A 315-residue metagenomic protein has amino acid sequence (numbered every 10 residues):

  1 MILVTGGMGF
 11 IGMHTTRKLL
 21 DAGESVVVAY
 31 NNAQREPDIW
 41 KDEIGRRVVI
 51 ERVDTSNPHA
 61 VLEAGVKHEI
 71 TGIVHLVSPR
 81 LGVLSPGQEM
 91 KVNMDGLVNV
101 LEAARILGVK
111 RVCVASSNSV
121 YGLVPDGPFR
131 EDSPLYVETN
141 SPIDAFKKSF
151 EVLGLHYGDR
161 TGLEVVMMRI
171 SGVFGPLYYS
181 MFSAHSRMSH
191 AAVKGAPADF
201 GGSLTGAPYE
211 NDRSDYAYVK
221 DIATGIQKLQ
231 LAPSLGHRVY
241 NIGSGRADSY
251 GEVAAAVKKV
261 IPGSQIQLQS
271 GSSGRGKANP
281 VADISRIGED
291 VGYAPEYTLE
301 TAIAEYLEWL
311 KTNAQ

Functional and structural regions predicted by a protein language model:
I2-A22: N-terminal Rossmann NAD(P)H-binding glycine-rich loop of SDR-like oxidoreductase domains
E36, V219, G251, S272-A294 (+2 more regions): Conserved C-terminal active-site "lid" loop/helix of NAD(P)H-dependent oxidoreductases that clamps the redox cofactor
R52-V92: NAD(P)H-binding glycine-rich loop region in Rossmannoid oxidoreductase-like domains and their noncatalytic homologs
H75, V98-S141: Conserved Rossmann-fold NAD(P)-dependent oxidoreductase catalytic core, especially the SDR/UDP-sugar
L81-V83, A115-P128, P142-K148, V173-L177: Conserved catalytic-site region of short-chain dehydrogenase/reductase
L155-D215, V219-Q227, A256-K258: NAD(P)-dependent short-chain dehydrogenase/reductase
S203-Y209, H237-Y240, G251-A254, P262-N279: C-terminal "lid/loop" region of Rossmann-like NAD(P)-dependent oxidoreductases
L299-Q315: Amphipathic terminal alpha-helices
